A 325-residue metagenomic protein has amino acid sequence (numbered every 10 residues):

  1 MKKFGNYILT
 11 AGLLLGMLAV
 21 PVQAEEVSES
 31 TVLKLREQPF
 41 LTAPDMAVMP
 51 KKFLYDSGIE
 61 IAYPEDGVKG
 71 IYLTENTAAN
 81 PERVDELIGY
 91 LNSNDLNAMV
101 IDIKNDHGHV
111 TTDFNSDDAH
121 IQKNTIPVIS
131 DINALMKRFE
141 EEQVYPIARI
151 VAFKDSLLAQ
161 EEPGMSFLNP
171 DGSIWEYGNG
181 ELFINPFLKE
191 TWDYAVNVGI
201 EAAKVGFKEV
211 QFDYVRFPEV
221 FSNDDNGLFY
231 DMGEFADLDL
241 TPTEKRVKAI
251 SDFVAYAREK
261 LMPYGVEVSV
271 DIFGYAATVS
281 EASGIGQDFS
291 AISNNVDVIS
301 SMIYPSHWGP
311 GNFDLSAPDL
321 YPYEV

Functional and structural regions predicted by a protein language model:
L18-E29: Sec-dependent signal peptide cleavage junction
K51-L54, A98-V100, S130-E176, E209-Y214: Glycine-rich, aromatic-flanked loop segments that form ligand/cofactor-binding clefts across common enzyme folds
I59-A78, F153-K204: Active-site-adjacent "subsite" loops/lids of carbohydrate-active enzymes
K69-A78, S116-I129, N179-D193, D239-K248 (+1 more regions): The substrate-binding groove and active-site-proximal loops of carbohydrate-active enzymes, especially glycoside
V84-H109, K204-E209, V298: Catalytic domains of carbohydrate-active enzymes, especially glycoside hydrolases
N94-I129, S222-Y230: Aromatic-lined carbohydrate-binding/catalytic grooves of carbohydrate-active enzymes
N115, S156, E161-G164, K208-T243: Active-site-proximal loop/short-helix segments that contain or immediately flank catalytic acid/base residue(s)
G233, D237-V325: Glycoside hydrolase catalytic-domain groove-lining segments
